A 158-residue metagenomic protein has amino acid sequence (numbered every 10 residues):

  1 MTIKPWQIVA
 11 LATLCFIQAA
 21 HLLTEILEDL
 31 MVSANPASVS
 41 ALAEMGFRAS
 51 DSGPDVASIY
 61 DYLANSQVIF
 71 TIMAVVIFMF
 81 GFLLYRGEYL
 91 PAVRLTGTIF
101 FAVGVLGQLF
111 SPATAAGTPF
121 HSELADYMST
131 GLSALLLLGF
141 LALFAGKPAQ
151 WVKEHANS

Functional and structural regions predicted by a protein language model:
M1-A37, S158: Cytosolic juxtamembrane helix and N-cap/initiation of the first transmembrane helix
Q7-Q18, S66-I69, M73, T96-G104 (+1 more regions): Hydrophobic alpha-helical transmembrane segments of polytopic
L23-S33, F78-Y85, V105-A116, F140 (+1 more regions): Transmembrane helix-loop junctions and nearby membrane-interface residues
D29-V39, D55-V76: A loop-to-helix transmembrane entry motif
S33-G46, I99-A102: Juxtamembrane non-transmembrane "cap" segments at the membrane-aqueous interface of multi-pass membrane proteins
A74-L95: Juxtamembrane helix-break-helix junctions at the cytosolic face of small multi-pass alpha-helical membrane proteins
E88-M128: Hydrophobic alpha-helical transmembrane segments of integral membrane proteins
L135-H155: Membrane-water interface at the C-terminal end of transmembrane alpha helices
